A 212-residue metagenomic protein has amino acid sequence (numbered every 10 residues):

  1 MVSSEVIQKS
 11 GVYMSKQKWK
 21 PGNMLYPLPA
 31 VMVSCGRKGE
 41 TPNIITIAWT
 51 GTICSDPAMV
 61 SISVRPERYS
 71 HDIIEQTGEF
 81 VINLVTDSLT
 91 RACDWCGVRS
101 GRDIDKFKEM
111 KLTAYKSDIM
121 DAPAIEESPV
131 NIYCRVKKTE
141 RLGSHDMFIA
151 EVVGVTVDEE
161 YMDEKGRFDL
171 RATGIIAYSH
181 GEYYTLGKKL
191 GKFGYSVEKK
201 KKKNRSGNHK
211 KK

Functional and structural regions predicted by a protein language model:
V2-K212: Basic, polyanion-binding surface patches
